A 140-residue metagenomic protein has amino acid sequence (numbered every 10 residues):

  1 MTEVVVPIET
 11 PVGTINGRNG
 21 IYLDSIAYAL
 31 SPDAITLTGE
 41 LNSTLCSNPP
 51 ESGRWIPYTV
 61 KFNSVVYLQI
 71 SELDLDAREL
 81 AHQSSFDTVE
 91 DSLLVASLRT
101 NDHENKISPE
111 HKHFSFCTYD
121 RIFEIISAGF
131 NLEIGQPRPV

Functional and structural regions predicted by a protein language model:
M1-V140: Surface-exposed, interaction-prone regions used to assemble/regulate multi-protein complexes
